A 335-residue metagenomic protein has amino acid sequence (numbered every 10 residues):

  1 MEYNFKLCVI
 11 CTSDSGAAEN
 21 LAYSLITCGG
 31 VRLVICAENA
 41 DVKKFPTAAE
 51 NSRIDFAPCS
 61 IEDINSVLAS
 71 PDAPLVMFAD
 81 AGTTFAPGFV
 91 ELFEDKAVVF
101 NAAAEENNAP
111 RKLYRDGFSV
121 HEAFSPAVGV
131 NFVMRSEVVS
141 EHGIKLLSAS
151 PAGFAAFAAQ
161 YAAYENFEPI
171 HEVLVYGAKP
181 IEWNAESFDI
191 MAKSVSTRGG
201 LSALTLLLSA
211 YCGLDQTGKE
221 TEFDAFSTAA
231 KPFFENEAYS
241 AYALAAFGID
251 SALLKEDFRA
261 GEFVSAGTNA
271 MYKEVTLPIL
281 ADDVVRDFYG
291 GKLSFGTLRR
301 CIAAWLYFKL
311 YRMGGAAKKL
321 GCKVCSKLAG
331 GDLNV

Functional and structural regions predicted by a protein language model:
V9, G117-D189: Conserved nucleotide-sugar donor-binding catalytic segment
I10-E19, N39: Active-site beta-to-alpha loop of glycosyltransferases that engages the nucleotide-sugar donor
N20-V31: Short, acidic, metal-binding catalytic loop of nucleotide-sugar glycosyltransferases
T27-C28, A178-K319, S326: C-terminal subregions of glycosyltransferases and related glycan-biosynthesis enzymes
V31-A40: Short beta-strand/loop segment that forms part of the nucleotide-sugar
D63-N65, G88-S140: Flexible acidic/His/Gly-enriched loops in nucleotide-sugar-dependent glycosyltransferase catalytic domains
I64-L75: Active-site nucleotide-sugar/metal-binding loop of Leloir-type enzymes
A73-T84: Short beta-strand-to-loop acidic/aromatic patch adjacent to the donor-nucleotide binding site
